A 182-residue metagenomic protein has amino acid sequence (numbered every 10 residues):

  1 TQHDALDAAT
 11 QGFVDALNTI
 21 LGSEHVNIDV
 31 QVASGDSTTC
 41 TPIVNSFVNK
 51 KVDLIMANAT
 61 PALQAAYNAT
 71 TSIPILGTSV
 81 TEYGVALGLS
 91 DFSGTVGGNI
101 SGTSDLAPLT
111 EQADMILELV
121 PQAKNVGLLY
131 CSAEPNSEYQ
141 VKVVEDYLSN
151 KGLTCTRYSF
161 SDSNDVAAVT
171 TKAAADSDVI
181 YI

Functional and structural regions predicted by a protein language model:
T1-V14, D29-T38: Extracytoplasmic "Venus flytrap"
Q2-D4, P61-Q64, T81-V85, A107 (+2 more regions): Solvent-exposed loop/turn segments at secondary-structure junctions within structured extracellular/periplasmic domains
D7-T10, V14, T41-V44, T60-Y67 (+5 more regions): Extracytoplasmic/secreted envelope proteins and their assembly/folding machinery, especially bacterial periplasmic
F13, S101-K151: An alpha-beta-alpha
T19-C40, N99, E145-S163: Short beta-strand elements in bilobed, periplasmic/extracellular small-molecule ligand-binding domains
D29-D91: Beta-alpha junction/loop-to-helix N-cap segments that form part of ligand/metal-binding clefts
F92-T103: Rossmann-fold dehydrogenase core element
P135-I182: Pocket-lining segment of extracytoplasmic ligand-binding domains
